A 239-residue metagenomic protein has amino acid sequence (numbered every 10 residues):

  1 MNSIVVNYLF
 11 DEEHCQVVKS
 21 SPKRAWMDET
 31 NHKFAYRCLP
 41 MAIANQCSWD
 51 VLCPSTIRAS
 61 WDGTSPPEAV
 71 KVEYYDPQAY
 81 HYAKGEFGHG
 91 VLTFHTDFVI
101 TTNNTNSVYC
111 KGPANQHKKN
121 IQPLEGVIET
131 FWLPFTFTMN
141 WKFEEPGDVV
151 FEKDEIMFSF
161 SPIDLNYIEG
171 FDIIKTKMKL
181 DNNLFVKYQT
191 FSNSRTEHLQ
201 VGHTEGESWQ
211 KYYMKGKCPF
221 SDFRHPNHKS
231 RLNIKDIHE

Functional and structural regions predicted by a protein language model:
M1-L133, E145-E239: Non-catalytic terminal segments and appended small domains
F137-E144: Conserved interaction-surface patches within small, structured recognition/assembly domains
